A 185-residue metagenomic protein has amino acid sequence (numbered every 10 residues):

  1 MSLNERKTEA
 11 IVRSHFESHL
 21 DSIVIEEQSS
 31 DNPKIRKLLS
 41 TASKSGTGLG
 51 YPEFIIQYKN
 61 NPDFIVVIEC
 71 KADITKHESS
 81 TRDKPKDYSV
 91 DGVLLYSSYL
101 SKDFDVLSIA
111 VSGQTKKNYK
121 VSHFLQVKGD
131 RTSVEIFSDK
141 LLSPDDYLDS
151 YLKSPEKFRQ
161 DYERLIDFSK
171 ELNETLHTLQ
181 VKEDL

Functional and structural regions predicted by a protein language model:
M1-L185: Non-catalytic, mostly N-terminal accessory regions of nucleic-acid modification and defense proteins
